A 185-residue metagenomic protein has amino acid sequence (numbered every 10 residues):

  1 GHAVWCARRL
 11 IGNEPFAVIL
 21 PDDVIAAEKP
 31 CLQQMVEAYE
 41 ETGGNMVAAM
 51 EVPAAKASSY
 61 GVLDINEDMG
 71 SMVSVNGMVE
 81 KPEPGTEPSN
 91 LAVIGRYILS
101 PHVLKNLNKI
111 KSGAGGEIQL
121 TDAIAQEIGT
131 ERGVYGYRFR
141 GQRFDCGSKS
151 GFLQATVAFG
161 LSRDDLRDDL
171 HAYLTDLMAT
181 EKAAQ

Functional and structural regions predicted by a protein language model:
G1-I65, L99-P101, L107-I110: Conserved beta-loop-beta/alpha segment of the NTase-like Rossmann-fold superfamily that binds/positions NTPs
A17, V36-E40, M69-A172: Catalytic-core segments of class I nucleotidyltransferases/pyrophosphorylases that form NMP-activated intermediates
A26, Q33, G129, L153-Q154 (+1 more regions): Alpha-helix boundary/capping detector
L170-Q185: Intrinsic disorder at enzyme termini
